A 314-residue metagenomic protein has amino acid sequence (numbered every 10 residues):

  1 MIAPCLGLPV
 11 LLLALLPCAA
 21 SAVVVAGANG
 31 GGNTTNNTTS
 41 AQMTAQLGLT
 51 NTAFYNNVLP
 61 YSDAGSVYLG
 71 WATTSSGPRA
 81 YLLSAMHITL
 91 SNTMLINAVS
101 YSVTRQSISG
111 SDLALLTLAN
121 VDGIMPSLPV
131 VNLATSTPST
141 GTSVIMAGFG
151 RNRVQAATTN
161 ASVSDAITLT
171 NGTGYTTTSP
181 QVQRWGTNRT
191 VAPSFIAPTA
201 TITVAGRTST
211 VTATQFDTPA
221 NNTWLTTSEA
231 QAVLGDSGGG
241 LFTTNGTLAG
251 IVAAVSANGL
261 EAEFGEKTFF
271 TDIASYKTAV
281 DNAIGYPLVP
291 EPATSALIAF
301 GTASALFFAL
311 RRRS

Functional and structural regions predicted by a protein language model:
M1-P4: N-terminal secretory signal peptides that target proteins for export/translocation
G7-C18, A303: Bacterial N-terminal signal peptides
A22-F54, Y68-H87, S107-I108, T178-T187 (+2 more regions): C-terminal subregion of chymotrypsin/trypsin-like serine protease catalytic domains
D63, I96-S100, T178-W185: Short coil-to-beta-strand transition motifs
L69-S111, L118-G123, P138-S139, S143-A147 (+2 more regions): Catalytic-histidine neighborhood of serine endopeptidases, predominantly the chymotrypsin-like S1/PA family
L115-T117, R189: Short, well-ordered beta-strand micro-motif
D122-E229: Chymotrypsin/trypsin-fold serine protease catalytic domain
E291-L310: A short, hydrophobic C-terminal helix/tail in secreted or cell-surface proteins
